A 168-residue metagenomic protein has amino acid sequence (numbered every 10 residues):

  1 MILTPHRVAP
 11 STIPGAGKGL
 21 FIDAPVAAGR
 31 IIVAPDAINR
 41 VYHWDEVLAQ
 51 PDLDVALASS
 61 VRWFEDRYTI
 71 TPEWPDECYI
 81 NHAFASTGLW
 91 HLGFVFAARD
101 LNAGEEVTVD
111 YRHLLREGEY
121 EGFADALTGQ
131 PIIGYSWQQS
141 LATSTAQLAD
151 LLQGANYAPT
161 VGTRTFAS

Functional and structural regions predicted by a protein language model:
M1-S168: Conserved catalytic SET/PR domain of SAM-dependent protein methyltransferases, capturing the structural core that binds
